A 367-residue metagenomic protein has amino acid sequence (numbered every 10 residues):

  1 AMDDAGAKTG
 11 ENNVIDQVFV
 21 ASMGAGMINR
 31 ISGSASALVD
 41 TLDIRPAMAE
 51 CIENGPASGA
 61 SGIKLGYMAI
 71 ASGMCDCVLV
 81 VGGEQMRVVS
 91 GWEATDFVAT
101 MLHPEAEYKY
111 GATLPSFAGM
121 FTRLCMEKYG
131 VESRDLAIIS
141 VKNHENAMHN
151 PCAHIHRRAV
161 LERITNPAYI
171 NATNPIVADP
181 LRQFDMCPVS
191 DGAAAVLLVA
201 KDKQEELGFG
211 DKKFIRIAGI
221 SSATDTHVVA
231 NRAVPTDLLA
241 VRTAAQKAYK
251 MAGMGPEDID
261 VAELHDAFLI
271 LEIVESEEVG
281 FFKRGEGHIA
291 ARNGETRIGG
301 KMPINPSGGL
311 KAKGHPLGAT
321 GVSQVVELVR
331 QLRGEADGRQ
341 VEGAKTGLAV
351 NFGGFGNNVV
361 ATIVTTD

Functional and structural regions predicted by a protein language model:
A1-A57, L65, C125-S133, H154-I164 (+4 more regions): Conserved active-site "lid/cap" helical segment
G10-S22, A49-N54, V78-G83, R134-V141 (+5 more regions): Beta-strand segments within the central parallel beta-sheet cores of soluble alpha/beta enzyme folds
A25-C77, V81, Q85-F117, R157-P188 (+3 more regions): Conserved catalytic cysteine-centered active-site region of acyl-thioester-dependent Claisen-condensing enzymes
G26-G33, H227-A233, D266-I289, P316-G318 (+1 more regions): Short glycine/threonine-rich loop-to-helix capping motif typified by GTGT followed within a few residues by an Asp-Pro
I28-S32, A60, A112-G119, G130-A137 (+6 more regions): Electropositive phosphate-/nucleotide-binding environments in soluble metabolic enzymes
E53-E84, S116-P151, V196-K203, K313-A336: Active-site-proximal alpha-helical scaffold in enzymes
P104, Y108, I138-I139, P175-T243 (+6 more regions): Condensing-enzyme catalytic core mediating Claisen C-C bond formation in acyl metabolism
P235-L269, E278-F281, L310-P316: Extended C-terminal subregions enriched in glycine
